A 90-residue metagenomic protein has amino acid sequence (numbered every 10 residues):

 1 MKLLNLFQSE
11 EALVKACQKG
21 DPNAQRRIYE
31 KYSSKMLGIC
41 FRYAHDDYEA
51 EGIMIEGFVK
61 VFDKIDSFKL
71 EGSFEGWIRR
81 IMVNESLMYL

Functional and structural regions predicted by a protein language model:
M1-Q8, A12-K15: Intrinsic, short, N-terminal disordered tails of RNA polymerase sigma-factor systems
K2-L4, Q18-R27, L37-E56: Short, charged helix-capping/linker segments at alpha-helix termini
E11-Q18, F58, F62: Regular secondary-structure segments
I28-Y32, M36, M82-E85: Hydrophobic/aromatic residues within well-ordered alpha-helical segments
G38, G52-V59, G72-N84: Structural recognition of an alpha-helix C-terminal capping motif at a helix-to-coil junction
D66-E71: Short alpha-helix-to-loop micro-motif enriched in aromatics/charged/Gly
